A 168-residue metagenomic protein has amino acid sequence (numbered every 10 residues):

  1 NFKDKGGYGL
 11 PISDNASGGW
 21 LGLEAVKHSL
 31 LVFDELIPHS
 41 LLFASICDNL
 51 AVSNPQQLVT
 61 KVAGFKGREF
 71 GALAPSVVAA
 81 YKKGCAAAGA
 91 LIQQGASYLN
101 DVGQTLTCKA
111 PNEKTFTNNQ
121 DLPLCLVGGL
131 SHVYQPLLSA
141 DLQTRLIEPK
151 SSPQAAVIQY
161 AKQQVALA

Functional and structural regions predicted by a protein language model:
K3-V52: Glycine-rich phosphate-binding loop plus the immediately following alpha-helix
I12-N15, E24, P55, V62-G64 (+2 more regions): Nucleotide/phosphate-binding catalytic cleft detector across ATP-hydrolyzing and phosphate-transferring enzymes
L23-L31, A79, Q159-Q163: Short glycine/serine- and small hydrophobic-enriched flexible loop segments
D48-T117: Adenine-nucleotide phosphate-binding core of ATP-dependent small-molecule kinases
I92, L106, F116-L138: Glycine-rich phosphate-binding loops at beta-strand->alpha-helix junctions
P136, L146-A168: Glycine-rich phosphate-binding/hydrolytic loop that grips phosphoryl groups
D141-R145: Short, structured coil segments at secondary-structure junctions
